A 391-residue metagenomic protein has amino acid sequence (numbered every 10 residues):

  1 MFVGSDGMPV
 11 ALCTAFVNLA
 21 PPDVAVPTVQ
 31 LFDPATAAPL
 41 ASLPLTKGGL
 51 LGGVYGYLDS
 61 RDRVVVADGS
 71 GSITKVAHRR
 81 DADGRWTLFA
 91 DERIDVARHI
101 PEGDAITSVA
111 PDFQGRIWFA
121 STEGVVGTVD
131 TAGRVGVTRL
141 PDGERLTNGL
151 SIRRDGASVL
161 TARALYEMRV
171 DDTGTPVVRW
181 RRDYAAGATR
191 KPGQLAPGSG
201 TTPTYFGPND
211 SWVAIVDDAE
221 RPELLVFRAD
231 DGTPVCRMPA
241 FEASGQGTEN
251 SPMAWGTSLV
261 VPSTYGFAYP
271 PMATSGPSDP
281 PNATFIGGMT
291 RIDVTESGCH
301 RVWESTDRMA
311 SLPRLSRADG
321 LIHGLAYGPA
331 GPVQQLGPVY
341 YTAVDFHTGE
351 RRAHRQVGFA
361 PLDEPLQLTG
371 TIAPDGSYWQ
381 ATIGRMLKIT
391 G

Functional and structural regions predicted by a protein language model:
M1-V3, T46-R61, A97-A110, G143-R154 (+5 more regions): Repeated scaffold domains used in trafficking and secretory/extracellular systems, primarily beta-propellers
P9-L12, R63-A67, R116-A120, G156-V159 (+5 more regions): Conserved beta-propeller blade signature
C13-A15, S211-I215, E249-A360: Loop/turn-rich, solvent-exposed surfaces of beta-rich toroidal or solenoidal domains
V17-D33, S70-D83, E123-D130, A162-R169 (+4 more regions): Structural motif
A38-K47, W86-I100, G133-D142, V178-R182 (+4 more regions): A short beta-strand motif characteristic of beta-propeller blades
A41-G53, G69-S72, A77-Q114, S121-S151 (+1 more regions): Asp-box/WD-like beta-propeller blade repeats and closely related beta-sheet repeat scaffolds
L150-T248: Long, internal scaffold/assembly segments composed of regular secondary structure
E364-G391: Blade-level signature of beta-propeller repeat domains, shared across WD40, Kelch, NHL, RCC1 and BNR/Asp-box propellers
